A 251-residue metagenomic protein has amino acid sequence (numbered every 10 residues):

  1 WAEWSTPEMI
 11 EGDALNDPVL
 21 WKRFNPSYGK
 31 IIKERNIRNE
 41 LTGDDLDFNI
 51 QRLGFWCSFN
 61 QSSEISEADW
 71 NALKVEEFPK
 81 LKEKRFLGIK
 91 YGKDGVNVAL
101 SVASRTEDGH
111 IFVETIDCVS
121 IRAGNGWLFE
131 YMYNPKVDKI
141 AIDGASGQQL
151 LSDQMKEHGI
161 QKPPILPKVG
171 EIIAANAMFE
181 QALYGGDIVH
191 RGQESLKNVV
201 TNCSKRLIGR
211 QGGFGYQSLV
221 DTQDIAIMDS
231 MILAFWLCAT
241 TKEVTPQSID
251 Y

Functional and structural regions predicted by a protein language model:
W1-L87: Non-catalytic, compositionally simple segments
W1-P7, V113, D153-V244, I249: Metal-dependent DNA phosphodiester-chemistry modules and their immediately adjacent helices/loops in DNA-processing
E3-E8, R52-G54, K90-Y91, V102-S104 (+5 more regions): Active-site proximal loops enriched in glycine and acidic residues that flank catalytic Cys/His/Asp and coordinate
M9-D13, F59-S63, K93-V98, D108-I111 (+5 more regions): Flexible loop/turn segments at secondary-structure boundaries
N49, S63-A68, V75-K82, V96 (+8 more regions): ASCE RecA-like P-loop NTPase motor cores that couple ATP hydrolysis to mechanical translocation on nucleic acids
W70-F78, V96-S146: Nucleic-acid-processing active sites and adjacent nucleic-acid-binding tracks, predominantly divalent metal-dependent
K84-V102: An active-site-proximal beta-strand-loop segment
C118-I121, N125-P164, K168-Q181: Conserved P-loop NTPase motor cores
